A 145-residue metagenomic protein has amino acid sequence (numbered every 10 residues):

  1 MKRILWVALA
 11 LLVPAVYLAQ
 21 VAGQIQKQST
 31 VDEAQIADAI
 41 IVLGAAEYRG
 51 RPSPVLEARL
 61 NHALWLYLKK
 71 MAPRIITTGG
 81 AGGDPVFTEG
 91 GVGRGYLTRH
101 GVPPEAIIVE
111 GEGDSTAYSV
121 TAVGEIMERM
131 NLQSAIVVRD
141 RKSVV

Functional and structural regions predicted by a protein language model:
M1-D32: N-terminal type II signal-anchor transmembrane helix that functions as the membrane-insertion/stop-transfer segment
V21-V145: A structural signal for short, hydrophobic/glycine-enriched beta-strand patches
